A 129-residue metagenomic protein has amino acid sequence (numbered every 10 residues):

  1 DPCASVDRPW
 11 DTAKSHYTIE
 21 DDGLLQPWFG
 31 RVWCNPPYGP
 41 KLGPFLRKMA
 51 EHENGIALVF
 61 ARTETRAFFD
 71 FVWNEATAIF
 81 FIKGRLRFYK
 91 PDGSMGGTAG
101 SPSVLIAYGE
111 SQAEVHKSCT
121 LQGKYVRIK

Functional and structural regions predicted by a protein language model:
D1-K129: Class I S-adenosyl-L-methionine-dependent methyltransferase catalytic core
